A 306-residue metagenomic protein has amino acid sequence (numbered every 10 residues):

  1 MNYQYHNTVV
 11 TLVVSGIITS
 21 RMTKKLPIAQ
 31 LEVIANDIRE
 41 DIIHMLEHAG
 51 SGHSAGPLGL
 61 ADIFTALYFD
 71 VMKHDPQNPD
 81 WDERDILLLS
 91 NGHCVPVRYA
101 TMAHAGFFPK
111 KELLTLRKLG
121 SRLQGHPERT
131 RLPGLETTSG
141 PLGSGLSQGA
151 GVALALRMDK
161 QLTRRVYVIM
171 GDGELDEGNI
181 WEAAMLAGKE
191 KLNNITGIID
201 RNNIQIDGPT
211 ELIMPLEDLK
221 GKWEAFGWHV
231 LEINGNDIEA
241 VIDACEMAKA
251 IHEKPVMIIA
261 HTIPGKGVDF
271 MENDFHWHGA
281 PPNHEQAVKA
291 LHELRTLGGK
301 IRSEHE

Functional and structural regions predicted by a protein language model:
M1-S20: N-terminal amphipathic/basic-hydrophobic helices that include classical n-h-c signal peptides and signal-anchor
V14, R21-T23, D70-I86, G299-R302 (+1 more regions): Nucleotide/pyrophosphate-binding catalytic subdomain
S20-I38, I42: N-terminal hydrophobic or amphipathic helices/low-complexity stretches enriched in small/hydrophobic/Pro/Gly
A35-S51, D200-N202: N-terminal capping segment at the start of a domain
I42-M45, P57-K189: Cofactor-binding active-site loop characterized by glycine-rich and histidine/acidic residues
Y99-T101, E128, N179-W181, D207-E211 (+2 more regions): Short acidic, glycine/serine/threonine-rich loops at helix termini
G134, T138-A250: Thiamine diphosphate
I238-E306: Glycine/aspartate-rich loop-and-adjacent alpha/beta segment that forms the canonical ThDP
